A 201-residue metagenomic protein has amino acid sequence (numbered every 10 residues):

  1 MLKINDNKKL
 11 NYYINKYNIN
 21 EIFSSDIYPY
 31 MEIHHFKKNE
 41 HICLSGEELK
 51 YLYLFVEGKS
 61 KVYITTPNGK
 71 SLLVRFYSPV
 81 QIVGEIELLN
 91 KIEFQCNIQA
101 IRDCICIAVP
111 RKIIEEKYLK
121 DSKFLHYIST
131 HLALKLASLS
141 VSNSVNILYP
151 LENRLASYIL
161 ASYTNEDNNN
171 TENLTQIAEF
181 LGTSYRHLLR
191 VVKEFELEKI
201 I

Functional and structural regions predicted by a protein language model:
M1-K38, I82-V83, E87-L88: Cyclic nucleotide-binding regulatory module and flanking cytosolic helices
N39, K50-V62, P79-V80: Glycine- and acidic-residue-biased ligand/ion/polar-headgroup-sensing regions
I42-E47: Short phosphate-coordinating micro-motif centered on Lys-Gly-acidic
L73-T130: Cyclic-nucleotide recognition modules
K117-D121, L139, A161-N169: Basic, amphipathic alpha-helical hairpins
L139-L151: Short, Lys/Arg-enriched, Trp-marked, Pro/Gly-tolerant hinge/linker segments that flank
Y149-L151, I159-I201: Phosphate-/nucleic-acid-contacting segments
